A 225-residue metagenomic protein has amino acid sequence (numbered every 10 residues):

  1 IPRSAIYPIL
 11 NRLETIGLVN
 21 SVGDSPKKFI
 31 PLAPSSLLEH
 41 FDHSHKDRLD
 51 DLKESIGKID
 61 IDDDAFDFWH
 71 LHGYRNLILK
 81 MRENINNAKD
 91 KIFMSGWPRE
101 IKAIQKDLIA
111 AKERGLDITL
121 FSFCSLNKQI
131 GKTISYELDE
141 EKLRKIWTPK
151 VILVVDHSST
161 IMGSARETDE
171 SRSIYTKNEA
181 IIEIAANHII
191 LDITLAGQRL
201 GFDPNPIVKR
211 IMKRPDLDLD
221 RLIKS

Functional and structural regions predicted by a protein language model:
S4: Key DNA-contact positions within bacterial/archaeal DNA-binding proteins
Y7-I9: Residues within the DNA-recognition helix of helix-turn-helix
R12, L18-H43: Short, cationic-aromatic polyanion-contact patches
L32-D60: Conserved segment of winged-helix/HTH DNA-binding domains
D50-I109: PLD-like (HKD) phosphodiesterase/transphosphatidyltransferase domain
K102, I109-S225: C-terminal regulatory/effector modules of DNA-binding transcriptional regulators
